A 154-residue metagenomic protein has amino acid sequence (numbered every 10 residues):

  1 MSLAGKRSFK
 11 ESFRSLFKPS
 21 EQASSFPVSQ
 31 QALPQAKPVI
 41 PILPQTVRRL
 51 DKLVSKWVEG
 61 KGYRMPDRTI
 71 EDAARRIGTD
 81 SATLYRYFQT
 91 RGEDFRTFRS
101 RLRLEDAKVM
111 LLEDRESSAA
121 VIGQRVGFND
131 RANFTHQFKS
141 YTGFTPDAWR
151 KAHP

Functional and structural regions predicted by a protein language model:
M1-S25: N-terminal regulatory/effector-sensing and dimerization cores that precede helix-turn-helix DNA-binding domains
A32-P34, P38-I42, D51-R68, F88 (+2 more regions): Basic, amphipathic alpha-helical hairpins
K37-L53, D94-R103: Short, Lys/Arg-enriched anionic-surface-contact patches
I70, F95, A119: Helix-turn-helix DNA-binding elements, focusing on the entry/boundary residues of the two helices that contact DNA
I70, R76-I77, F88, V126-G127: Core residues of bacterial helix-turn-helix
R91-R96, G143-P146: Short, solvent-exposed alpha-helical "recognition" segments
R99-V109, D147-P154: Short, basic, alpha-helical segments at the C-terminal edge of helix-turn-helix-like DNA-binding modules
D114-R150: Sequence-specific DNA-binding recognition helix
